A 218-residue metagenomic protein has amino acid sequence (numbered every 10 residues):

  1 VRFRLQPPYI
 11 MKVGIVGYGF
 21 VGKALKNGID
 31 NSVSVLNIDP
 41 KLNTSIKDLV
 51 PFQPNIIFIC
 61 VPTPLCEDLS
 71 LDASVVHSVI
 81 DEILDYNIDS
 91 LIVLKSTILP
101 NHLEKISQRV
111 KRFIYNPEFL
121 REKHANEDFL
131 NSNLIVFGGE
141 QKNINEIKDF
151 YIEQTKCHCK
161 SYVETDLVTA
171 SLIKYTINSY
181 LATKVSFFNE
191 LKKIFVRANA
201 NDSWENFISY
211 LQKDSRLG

Functional and structural regions predicted by a protein language model:
V1-L5: Short, positively charged low-complexity motifs
Y9-G218: Structural/interface elements that position substrates and couple domains in central-metabolism enzymes
